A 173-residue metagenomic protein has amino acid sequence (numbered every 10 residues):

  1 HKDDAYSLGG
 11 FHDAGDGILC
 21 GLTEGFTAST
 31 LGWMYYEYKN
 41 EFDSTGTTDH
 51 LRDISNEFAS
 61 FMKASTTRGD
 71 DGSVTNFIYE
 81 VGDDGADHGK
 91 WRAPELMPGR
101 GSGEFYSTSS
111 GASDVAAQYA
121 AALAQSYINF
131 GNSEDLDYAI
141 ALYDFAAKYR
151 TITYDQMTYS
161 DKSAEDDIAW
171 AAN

Functional and structural regions predicted by a protein language model:
H1, I54-D70, L136-Y154: Long, well-ordered core segments of solenoidal/helical folds
H1-L22, F26, N56-S107, S113: Low-complexity, Ser/Thr/Pro/Gly-enriched N-terminal "stalk/linker" regions
Y6, G15-T30, H50-D53, S110-A121 (+1 more regions): Aromatic- and histidine-enriched alpha-helix N-cap/loop-to-helix transition segments that scaffold the rims
A14, N40-H50, S133, Y154-Y159: Short, surface-exposed loop/turn segments at secondary-structure junctions
A28-T45, S60-R68, Q118-N132, D167-N173: Well-ordered alpha-helical scaffold segments within catalytic/enzyme domains
F42-R52, D70-F77: Acidic/aromatic-lined carbohydrate-recognition and catalytic surfaces of CAZymes acting on diverse glycans
V74-K162, A169-W170: Active-site lining segments of carbohydrate-active enzymes
